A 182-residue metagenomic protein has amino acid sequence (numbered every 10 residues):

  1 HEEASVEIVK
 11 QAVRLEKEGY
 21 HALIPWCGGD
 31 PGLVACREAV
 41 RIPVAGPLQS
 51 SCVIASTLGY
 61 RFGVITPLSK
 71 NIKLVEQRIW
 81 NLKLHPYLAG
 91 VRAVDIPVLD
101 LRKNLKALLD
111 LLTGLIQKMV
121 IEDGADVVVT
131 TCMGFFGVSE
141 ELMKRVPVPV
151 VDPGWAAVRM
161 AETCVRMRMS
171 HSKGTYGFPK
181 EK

Functional and structural regions predicted by a protein language model:
H1-R14, A107-L115: Glycine-rich, highly charged phosphate/nucleotide-binding loops
V6-A39, C132-F136: Beta-alpha junction/loop-to-helix N-cap segments that form part of ligand/metal-binding clefts
Y20-H21, G59-Y60, G124-A125: Short, high-confidence coil segments that cap the C-terminus of an alpha-helix and link into the following beta-strand
P25, G29-L33, T113-R145, A157-V158: Hydrophobic alpha-helical
R37-L58, L142-A161: Short, acidic/small-residue loops that bind anionic groups at enzyme active sites
F62-I65: Conserved beta-strand elements of the Class I
K70-T131: Active-site rim beta-loop-alpha module in soluble metabolic enzymes
R159-M160, R168-K182: C-terminal functional extensions of proteins
